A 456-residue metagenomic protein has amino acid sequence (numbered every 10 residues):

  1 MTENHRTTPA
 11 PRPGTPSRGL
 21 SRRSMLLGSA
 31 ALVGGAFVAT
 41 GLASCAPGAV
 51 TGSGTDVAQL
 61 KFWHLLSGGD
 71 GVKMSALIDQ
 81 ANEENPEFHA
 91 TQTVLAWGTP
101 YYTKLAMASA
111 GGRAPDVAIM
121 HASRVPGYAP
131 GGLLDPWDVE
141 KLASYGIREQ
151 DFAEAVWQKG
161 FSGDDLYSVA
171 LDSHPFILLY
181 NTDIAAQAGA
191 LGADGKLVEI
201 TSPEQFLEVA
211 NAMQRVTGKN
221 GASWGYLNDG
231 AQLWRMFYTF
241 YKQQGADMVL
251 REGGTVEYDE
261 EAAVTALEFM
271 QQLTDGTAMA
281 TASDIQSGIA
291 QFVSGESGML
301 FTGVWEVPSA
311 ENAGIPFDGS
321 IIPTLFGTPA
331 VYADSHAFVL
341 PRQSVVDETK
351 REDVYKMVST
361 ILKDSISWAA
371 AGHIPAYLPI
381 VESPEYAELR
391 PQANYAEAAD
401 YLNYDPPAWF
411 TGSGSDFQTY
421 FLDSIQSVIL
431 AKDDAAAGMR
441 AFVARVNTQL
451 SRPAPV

Functional and structural regions predicted by a protein language model:
M1-L20, A31-T40: N-terminal secretory signal peptides
T2-G14, A186, L402-V456: Conserved C-terminal helix/tail region of periplasmic/extracytoplasmic solute-binding proteins
L65, I78, N82, R235-T239 (+2 more regions): Extracytoplasmic/periplasmic substrate-binding proteins
Q80-F152, S168, Q187-G189, Q291 (+2 more regions): Extracytoplasmic "Venus flytrap"/periplasmic binding protein-like
A122-I177, L233-M236, D318-S320, E388 (+1 more regions): Hinge/lid segment of periplasmic solute-binding proteins
D138-F152, D194-E199, A222-N228, Q244-T265 (+5 more regions): Short, solvent-exposed loop/beta-turn-alpha elements that line the ligand-binding surface or hinge of extracytoplasmic
G160-Q232, D247-S283, Q343-V346, D434-R440: Helix-loop-helix "hinge/cap" segment bordering the ligand-binding cleft or interdomain interface
E306-P316, G327-D423, D433, R452-V456: C-terminal lobe and pocket-closing loops of periplasmic/extracytoplasmic Venus-flytrap solute-binding proteins
